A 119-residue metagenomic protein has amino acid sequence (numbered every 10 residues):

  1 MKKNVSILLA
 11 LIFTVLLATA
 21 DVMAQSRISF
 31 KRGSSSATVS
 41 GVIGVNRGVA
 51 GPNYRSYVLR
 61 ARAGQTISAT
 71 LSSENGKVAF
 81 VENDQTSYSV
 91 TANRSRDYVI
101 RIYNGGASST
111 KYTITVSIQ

Functional and structural regions predicted by a protein language model:
M1-L9: Bacterial N-terminal signal peptides that target proteins for export
L9-L16: Bacterial N-terminal signal peptides
V22-V58, A63-T66: Non-catalytic extracellular/lumenal accessory regions of secreted precursors
R55-Y57, T86-Y88, Y98: Short strand-edge motifs at loop-to-beta-strand transitions and within beta-strands of extracellular beta-rich domains
Y57, A107-I118: Edge beta-strands of jelly-roll/beta-sandwich modules across compartments, strongly enriched in secreted/luminal
I67, A92-S109: Noncatalytic modules at the cell exterior or secretory-pathway interfaces, chiefly beta-strand-rich lectin/adhesion
T70-S89: Short, surface-exposed beta-strand/strand-loop-strand elements in extracellular ectodomains
S72-E74, Y103-G105, S117-Q119: Beta-strand-rich extracellular modules
